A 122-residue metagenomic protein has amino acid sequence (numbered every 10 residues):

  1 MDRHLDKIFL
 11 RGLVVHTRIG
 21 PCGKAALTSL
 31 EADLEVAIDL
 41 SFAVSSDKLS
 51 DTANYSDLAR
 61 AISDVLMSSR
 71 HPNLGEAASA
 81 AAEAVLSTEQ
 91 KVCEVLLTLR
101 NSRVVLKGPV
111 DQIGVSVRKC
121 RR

Functional and structural regions predicted by a protein language model:
M1-R122: N-terminal, polar/charged subdomain of small-to-medium soluble alpha/beta proteins
